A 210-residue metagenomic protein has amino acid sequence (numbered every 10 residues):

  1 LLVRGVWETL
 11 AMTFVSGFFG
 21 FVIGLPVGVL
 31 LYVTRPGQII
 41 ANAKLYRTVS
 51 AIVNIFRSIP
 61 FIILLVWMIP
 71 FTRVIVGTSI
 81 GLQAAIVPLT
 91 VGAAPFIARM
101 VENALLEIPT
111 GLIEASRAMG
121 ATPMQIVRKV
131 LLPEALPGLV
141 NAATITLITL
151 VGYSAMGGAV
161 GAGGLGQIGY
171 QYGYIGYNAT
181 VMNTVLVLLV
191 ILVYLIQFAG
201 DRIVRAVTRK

Functional and structural regions predicted by a protein language model:
L2-V33, A143: Transmembrane alpha-helix signature in integral membrane proteins
R4, E8-M12, R57, F61-F96 (+1 more regions): Loop-to-helix entry region at the N-terminal start of transmembrane alpha-helices in multi-pass membrane transporters
F14, P123-S154: Transmembrane alpha-helices
V22-V27, Q83-V87, V91-I113, A143-T144 (+2 more regions): Membrane-embedded alpha-helices of multi-pass transport/permease systems
L30-P36, M182-K210: C-terminal transmembrane helix and the adjacent membrane-cytosol boundary/short C-terminal tail of inner/organellar
L30-W67, L89, A94, R99-N103 (+1 more regions): Cytoplasmic-entry segments and transmembrane alpha-helices of multi-pass inner-membrane transporters
L105-A135, I175: Short helix-to-coil transition segments within interhelical loops that connect adjacent transmembrane helices
Y153-N183, V187-L188, T208: Glycine-rich helix-loop "coupling/hinge" segments at transmembrane-helix boundaries in multipass transporters
